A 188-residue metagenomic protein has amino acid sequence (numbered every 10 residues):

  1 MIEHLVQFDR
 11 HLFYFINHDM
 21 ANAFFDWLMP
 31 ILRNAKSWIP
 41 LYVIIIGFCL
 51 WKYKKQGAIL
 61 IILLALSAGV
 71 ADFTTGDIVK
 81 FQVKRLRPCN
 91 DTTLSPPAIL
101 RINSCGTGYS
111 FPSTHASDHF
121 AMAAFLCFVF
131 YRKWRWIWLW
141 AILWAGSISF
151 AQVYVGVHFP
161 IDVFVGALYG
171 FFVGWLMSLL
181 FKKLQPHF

Functional and structural regions predicted by a protein language model:
M1-Y42, T75-G108: N-terminal transmembrane-helix/juxtamembrane module of multi-pass inner/ER membrane proteins
D19, A23, W51, D77 (+5 more regions): Membrane-interface elements of multi-pass transporters and channels
F24, K54-L60, R132-I137: Membrane-helix interface segments
L32-K52, I62, H115: Hydrophobic alpha-helical transmembrane segments
I45, V70, T74-V79, V173-F181: Alpha-helical membrane-inserting segments
G57-Y131: Membrane-interface loops
I99-F188: Membrane-embedded catalytic cores of phosphoryl/pyrophosphoryl-handling enzymes
